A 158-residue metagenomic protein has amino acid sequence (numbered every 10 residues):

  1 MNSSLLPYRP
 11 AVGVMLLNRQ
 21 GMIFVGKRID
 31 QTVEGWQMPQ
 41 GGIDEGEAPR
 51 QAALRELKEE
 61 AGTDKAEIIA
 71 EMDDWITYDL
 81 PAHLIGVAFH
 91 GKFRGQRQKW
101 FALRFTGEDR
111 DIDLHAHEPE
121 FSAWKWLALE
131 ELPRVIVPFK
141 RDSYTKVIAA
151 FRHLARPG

Functional and structural regions predicted by a protein language model:
N2-I23, G42-E45: Conserved N-terminal beta-strand and adjoining loop/helix that marks the start of the Nudix/MutT-like hydrolase domain
L6-Y8, H90-R97, A116-E118: A generic structural micro-feature
P10-V12, Q98-K99, S122: Change "...and in nucleic-acid phosphodiester-cleaving endonucleases..." to "...and in nucleic-acid processing enzymes
L16, V25, A102-L103, W126: Conserved hydrophobic "DFG−1" position in protein kinase catalytic cores
M22-A66, M72: Conserved Nudix-box catalytic region and its N-terminal flanking loop in Nudix hydrolases and closely related
I76-D111, K125: Active-site-adjacent beta-strand/loop module that shapes the phosphate/pyrophosphate-binding cleft
D111-A116, I136-P138: Short, charged, solvent-exposed linker or helix-capping segments at domain edges/interfaces that act as flexible hinges
L129-G158: Charged phosphate-binding loop/patch that engages nucleotide di/tri-phosphates or the phosphate backbone of nucleic
